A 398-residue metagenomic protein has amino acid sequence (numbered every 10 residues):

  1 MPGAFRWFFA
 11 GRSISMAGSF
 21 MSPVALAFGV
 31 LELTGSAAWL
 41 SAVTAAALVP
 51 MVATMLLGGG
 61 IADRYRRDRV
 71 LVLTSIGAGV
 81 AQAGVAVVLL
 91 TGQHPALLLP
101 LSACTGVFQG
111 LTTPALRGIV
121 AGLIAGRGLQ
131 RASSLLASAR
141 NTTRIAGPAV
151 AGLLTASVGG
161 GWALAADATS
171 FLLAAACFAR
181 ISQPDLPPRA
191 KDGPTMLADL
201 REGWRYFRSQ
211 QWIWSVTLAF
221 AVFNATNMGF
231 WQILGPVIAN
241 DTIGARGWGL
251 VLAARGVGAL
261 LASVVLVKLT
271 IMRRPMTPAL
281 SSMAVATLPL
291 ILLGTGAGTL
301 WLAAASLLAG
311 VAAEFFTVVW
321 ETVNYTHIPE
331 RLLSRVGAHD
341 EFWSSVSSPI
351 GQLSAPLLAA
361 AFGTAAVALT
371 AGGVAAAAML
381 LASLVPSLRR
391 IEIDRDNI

Functional and structural regions predicted by a protein language model:
M1-I398: Alpha-helical transmembrane-bundle signature of multi-pass membrane transport and export proteins
